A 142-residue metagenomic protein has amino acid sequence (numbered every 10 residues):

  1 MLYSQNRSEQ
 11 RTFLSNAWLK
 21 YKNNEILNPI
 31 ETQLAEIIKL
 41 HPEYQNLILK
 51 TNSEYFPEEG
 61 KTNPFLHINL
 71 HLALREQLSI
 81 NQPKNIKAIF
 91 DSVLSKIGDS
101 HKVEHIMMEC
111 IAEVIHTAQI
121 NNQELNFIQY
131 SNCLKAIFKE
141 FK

Functional and structural regions predicted by a protein language model:
L2-N63: Core of compact, soluble alpha-helical bundle domains
E9-T12, N16, F56, I80 (+3 more regions): N-terminus-biased detector of the onset of the functional/mature region
L14, L34, I38, A73-L74 (+2 more regions): Short alpha-helical scaffolding segments that buttress acidic/His motifs in well-ordered protein cores
N23, L78-N85, H116-L125: Short helix-capping/linker segments at secondary-structure and domain boundaries
I38, E43-K96: Heme-based O2/NO sensor domains and their adjacent alpha-helical segments, primarily globin folds but also including
H71, R75, S79, L94-S95 (+5 more regions): Amphipathic alpha-helical core segments of compact helical bundles
N85-G98, K102-E109, E113-H116, Q129-Y130: Hydrophobic alpha-helical bundle cores within soluble ligand-binding/oligomerization subdomains
Q123-K142: Glycine-rich, aromatic-bearing surface loops/beta-hairpins
